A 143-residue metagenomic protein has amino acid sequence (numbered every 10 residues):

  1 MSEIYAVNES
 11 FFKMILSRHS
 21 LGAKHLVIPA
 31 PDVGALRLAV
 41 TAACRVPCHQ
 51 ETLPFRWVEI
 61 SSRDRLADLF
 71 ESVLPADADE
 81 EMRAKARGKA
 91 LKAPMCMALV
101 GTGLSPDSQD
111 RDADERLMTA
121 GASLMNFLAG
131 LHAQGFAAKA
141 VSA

Functional and structural regions predicted by a protein language model:
M1-A93: N-terminal amphipathic, basic helical "cap/leader" segment at the start of enzyme domains
A43, L104-A143: Small-aliphatic-rich amphipathic alpha-helix that forms the alpha element of a beta-alpha
D64-L66, T102-P106: A short acidic, glycine/proline-enriched capping/turn motif at secondary-structure boundaries, especially helix N-cap
A93-M95, Q134: Generic beta-strand structural signal
C96-T102: Active-site-flanking beta-strand signature of metal-NTP-handling nucleotidyl enzymes and homologous cyclase-like
